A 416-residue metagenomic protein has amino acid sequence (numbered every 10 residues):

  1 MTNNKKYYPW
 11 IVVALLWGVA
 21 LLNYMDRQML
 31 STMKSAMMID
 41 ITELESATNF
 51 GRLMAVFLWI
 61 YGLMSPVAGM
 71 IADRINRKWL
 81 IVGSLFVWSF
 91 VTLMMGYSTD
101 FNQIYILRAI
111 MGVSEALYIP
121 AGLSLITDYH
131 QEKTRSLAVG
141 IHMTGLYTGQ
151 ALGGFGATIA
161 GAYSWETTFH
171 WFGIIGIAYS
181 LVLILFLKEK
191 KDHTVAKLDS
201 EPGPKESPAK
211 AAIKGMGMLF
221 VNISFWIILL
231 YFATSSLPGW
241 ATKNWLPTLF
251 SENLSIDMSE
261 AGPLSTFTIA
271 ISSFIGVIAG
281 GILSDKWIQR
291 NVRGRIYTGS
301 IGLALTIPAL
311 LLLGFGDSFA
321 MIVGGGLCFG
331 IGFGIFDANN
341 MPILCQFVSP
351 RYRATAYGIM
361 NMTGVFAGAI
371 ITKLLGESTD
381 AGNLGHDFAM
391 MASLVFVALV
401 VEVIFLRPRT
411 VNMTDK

Functional and structural regions predicted by a protein language model:
T2-K5, T194-I227, N253: Juxtamembrane intracellular "pre-TM" segments in multi-pass secondary transporters
L30-S31, N222-I278, D337, M341: Extracytoplasmic gate region of multi-pass secondary transporters
M33-G62: Extracellular/periplasmic helix-loop-helix junction of adjacent transmembrane segments in MFS-like secondary
L63-T99: Conserved MFS/SLC helix-loop-helix module at the cytosolic interface between two early adjacent transmembrane helices
N76, Y97-N102, Q131, G316-D317: Helix-breaking motifs and short loop linkers at transmembrane-helix boundaries and internal kinks in secondary membrane
W79-L93, G294-L310: Structural signature of the two symmetry-related core transmembrane helices
L107-G145: Cytoplasmic helix-loop-helix junction between adjacent transmembrane helices in 12-TM secondary transporters
H142, L146-K191: Helix-loop-helix hairpin linking two adjacent transmembrane segments in secondary transporters
